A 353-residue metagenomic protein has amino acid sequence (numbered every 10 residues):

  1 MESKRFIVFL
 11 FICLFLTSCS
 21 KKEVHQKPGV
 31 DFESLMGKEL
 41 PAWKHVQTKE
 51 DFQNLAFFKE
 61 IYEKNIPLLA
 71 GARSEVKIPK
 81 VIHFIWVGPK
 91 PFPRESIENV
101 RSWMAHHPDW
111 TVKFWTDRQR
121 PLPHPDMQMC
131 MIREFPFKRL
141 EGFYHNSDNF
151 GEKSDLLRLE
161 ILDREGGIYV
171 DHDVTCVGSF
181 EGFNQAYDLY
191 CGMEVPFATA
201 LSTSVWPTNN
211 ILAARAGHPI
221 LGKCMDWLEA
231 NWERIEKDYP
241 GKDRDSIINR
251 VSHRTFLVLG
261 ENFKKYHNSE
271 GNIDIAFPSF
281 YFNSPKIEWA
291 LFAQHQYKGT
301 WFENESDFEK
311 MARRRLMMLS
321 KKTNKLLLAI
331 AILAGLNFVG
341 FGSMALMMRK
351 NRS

Functional and structural regions predicted by a protein language model:
M1, L16-S18: Intrinsically disordered, low-complexity segments
M1-I7: Bacterial N-terminal signal peptides that target proteins for export
I7-V8, I161, M318, R352: Sequence-pattern detector for short linear motifs and compositional/periodic biases rather than a specific fold
V8-F15: Bacterial N-terminal signal peptides
L10, Y144, E160-L162, L326: N-terminal hydrophobic alpha-helix used for membrane targeting or insertion
C19-S154, H172-R352: Glycosyltransferase-associated regions of secretory-pathway enzymes, highlighting luminal stem/catalytic domains
D155-G167: Small-residue hinge/turn detector
